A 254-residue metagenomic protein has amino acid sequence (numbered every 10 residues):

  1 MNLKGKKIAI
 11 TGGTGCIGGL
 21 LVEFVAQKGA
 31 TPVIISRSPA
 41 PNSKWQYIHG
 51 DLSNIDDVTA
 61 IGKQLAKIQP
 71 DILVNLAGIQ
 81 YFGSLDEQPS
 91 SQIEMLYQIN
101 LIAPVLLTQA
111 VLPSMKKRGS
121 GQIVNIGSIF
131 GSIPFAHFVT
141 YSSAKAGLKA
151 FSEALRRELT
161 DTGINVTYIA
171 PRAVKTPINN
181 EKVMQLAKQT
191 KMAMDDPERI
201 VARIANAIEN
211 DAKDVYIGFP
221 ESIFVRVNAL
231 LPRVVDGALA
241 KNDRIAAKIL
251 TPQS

Functional and structural regions predicted by a protein language model:
T14, G18-V22: N-terminal Rossmann NAD(P)H-binding glycine-rich loop of SDR-like oxidoreductase domains
N42-D56: Rossmann-fold cofactor-recognition segment
L76-Y81: Conserved NAD(P)H cofactor-binding loop of Rossmann-fold oxidoreductase domains
S84-L85, P89-E94: Substrate-binding pocket helix/loop in short-chain dehydrogenase/reductase
T108, A144: Active-site helix of classical SDR
S128: Residue(s) in the substrate-gating loop at a strand-loop-helix junction that position the organic substrate next
Y168, K188-V225: C-terminal helical subdomain
